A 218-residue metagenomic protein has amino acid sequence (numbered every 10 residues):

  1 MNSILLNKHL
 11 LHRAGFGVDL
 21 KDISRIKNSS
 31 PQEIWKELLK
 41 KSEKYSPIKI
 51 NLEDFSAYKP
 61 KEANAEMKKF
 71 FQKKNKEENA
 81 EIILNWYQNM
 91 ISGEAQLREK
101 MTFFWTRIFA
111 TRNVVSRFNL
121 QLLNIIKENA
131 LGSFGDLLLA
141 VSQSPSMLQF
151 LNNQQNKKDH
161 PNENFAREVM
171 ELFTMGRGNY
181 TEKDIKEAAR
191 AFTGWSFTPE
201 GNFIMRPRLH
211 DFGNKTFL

Functional and structural regions predicted by a protein language model:
M1-L6, S92-L97, Y180: Structural motif
N2-D22: Flexible, low-complexity segments enriched for small/polar residues
K8-H12, K73-E77, F109-V114, Q155-D159 (+1 more regions): A short, ordered amphipathic alpha-helix with a cationic face
G15, E43, F109, N113 (+2 more regions): Short alpha-helix boundary/capping elements
L20-L120, N124-N129: N-terminal accessory alpha/beta regions
I82, N119-L218: Active-site substrate-binding loop specific to GH73 endo-beta-N-acetylglucosaminidase modules in bacterial autolysins
